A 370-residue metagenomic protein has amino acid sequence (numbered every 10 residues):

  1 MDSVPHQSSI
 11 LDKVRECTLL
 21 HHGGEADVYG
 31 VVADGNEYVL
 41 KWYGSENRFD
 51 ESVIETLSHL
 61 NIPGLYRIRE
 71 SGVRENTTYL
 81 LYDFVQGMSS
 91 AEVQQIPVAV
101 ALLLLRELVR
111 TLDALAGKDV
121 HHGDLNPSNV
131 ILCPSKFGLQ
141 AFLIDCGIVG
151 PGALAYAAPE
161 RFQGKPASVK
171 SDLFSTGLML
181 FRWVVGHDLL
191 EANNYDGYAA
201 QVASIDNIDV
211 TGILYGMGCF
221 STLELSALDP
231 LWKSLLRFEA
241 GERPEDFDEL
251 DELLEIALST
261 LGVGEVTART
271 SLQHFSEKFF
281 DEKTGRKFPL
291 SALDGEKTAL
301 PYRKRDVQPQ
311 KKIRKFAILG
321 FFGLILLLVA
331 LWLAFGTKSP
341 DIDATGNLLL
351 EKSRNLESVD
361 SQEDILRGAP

Functional and structural regions predicted by a protein language model:
G24-E51: ATP-binding glycine-rich loop module of kinase domains
N61-E70: Conserved HxN/HPN-centered segment at the entrance to the catalytic loop of eukaryotic protein kinase-like domains
E75-M88: Conserved short submotifs of the Hanks-type protein kinase catalytic core that shape the nucleotide-binding pocket
L104-L105: Activation segment signature within eukaryotic-like protein kinase domains
A116-C133: Catalytic-loop of the protein kinase fold
D172: Conserved catalytic-loop aspartate of Hanks-type protein kinases
G262-K312: Regulatory extensions appended to serine/threonine kinase catalytic cores
